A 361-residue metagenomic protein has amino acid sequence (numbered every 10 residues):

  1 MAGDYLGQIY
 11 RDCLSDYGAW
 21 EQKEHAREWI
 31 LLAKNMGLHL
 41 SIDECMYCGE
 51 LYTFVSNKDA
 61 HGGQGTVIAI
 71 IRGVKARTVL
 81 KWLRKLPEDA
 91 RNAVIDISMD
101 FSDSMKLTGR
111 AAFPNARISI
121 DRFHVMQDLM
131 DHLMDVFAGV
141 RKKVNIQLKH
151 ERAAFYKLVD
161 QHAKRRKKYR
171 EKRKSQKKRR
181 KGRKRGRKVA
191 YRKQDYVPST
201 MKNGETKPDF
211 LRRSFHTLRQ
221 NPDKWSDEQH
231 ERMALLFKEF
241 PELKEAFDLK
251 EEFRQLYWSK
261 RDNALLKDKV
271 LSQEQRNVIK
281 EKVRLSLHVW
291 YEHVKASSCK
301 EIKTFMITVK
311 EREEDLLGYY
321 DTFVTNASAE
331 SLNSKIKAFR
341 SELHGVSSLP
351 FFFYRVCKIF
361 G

Functional and structural regions predicted by a protein language model:
M1-L6: Short coil turns linking two alpha-helices in DNA-binding domains
Q8-D96, D103-T108, G182, G186: RNase H-like nuclease fold core
Y17, G139, L343-V346: A short hydrophobic/aromatic micro-motif that marks alpha-helical segments and, especially, helix-coil
C48-L51, K58-Q64, D89-F113, F123 (+1 more regions): Acidic/histidine-rich catalytic cores and adjacent linkers of DNA breakage/strand-transfer/modification proteins
N115-D131: Inter-helix linker motif
A116, V140-N145: Short, polar/flexible loop-turn hinges at active-site or ligand-entry regions and domain interfaces
M130-K142: Short, surface-exposed amphipathic charged segments that create phosphate/polyanion-binding patches used for binding
